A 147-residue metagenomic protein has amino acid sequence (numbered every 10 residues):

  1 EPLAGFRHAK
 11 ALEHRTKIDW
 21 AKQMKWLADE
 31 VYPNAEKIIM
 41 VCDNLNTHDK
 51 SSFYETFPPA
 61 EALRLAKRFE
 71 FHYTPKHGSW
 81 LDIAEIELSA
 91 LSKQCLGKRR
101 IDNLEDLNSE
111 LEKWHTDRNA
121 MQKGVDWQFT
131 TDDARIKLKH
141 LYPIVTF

Functional and structural regions predicted by a protein language model:
E1-F147: Short functional hotspots at interaction and active-site rims
